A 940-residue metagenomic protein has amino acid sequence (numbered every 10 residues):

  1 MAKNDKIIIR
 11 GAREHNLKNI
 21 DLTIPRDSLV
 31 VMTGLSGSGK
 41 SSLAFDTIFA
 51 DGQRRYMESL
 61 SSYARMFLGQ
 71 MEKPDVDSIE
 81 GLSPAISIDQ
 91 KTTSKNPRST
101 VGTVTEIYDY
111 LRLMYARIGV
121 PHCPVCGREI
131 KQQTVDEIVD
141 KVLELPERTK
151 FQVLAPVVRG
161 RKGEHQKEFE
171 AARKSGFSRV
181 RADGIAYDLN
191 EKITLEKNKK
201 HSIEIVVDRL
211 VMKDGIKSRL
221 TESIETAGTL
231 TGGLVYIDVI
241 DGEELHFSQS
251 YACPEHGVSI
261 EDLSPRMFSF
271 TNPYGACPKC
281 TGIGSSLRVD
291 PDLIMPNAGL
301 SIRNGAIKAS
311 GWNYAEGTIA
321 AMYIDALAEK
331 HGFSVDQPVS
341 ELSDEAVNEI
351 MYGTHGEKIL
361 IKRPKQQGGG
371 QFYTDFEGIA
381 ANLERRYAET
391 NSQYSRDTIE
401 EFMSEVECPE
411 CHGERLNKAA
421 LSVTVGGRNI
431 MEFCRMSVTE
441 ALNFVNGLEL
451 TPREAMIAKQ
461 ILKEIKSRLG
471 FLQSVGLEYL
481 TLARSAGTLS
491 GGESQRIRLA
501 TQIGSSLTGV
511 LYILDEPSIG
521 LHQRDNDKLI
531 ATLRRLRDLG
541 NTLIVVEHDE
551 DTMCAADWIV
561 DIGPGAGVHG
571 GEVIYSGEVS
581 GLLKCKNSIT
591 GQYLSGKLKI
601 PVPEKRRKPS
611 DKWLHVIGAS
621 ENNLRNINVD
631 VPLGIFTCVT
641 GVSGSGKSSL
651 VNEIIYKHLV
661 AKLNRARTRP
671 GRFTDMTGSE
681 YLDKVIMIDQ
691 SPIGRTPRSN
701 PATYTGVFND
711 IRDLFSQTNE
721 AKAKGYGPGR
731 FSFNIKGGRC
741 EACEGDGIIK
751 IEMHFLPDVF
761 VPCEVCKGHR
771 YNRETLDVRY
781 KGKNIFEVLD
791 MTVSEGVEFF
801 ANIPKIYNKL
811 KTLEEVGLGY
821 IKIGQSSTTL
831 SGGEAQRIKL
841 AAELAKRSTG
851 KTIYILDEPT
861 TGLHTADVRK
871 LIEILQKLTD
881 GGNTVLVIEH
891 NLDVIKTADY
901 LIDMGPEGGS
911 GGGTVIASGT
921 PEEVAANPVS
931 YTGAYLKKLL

Functional and structural regions predicted by a protein language model:
M1-L940: Conserved phosphate-binding elements of NTP-dependent enzyme cores
